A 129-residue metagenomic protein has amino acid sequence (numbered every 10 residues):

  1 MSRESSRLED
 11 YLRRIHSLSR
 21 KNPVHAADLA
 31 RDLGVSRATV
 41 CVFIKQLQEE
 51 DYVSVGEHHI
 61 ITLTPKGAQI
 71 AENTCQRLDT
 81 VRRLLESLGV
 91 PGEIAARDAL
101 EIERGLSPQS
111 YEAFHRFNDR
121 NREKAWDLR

Functional and structural regions predicted by a protein language model:
S2-V35: N-terminal helix-turn-helix DNA-binding core of bacterial DNA-binding proteins
R31, Q48-E49: Alpha-helical residues within the helix-turn-helix
A38, E93: Key DNA-contact positions within bacterial/archaeal DNA-binding proteins
H59-R77: Basic, amphipathic "hinge/linker" alpha-helix immediately C-terminal to the N-terminal HTH DNA-binding motif
R97-R129: C-terminal regulatory/oligomerization modules of transcriptional regulators
